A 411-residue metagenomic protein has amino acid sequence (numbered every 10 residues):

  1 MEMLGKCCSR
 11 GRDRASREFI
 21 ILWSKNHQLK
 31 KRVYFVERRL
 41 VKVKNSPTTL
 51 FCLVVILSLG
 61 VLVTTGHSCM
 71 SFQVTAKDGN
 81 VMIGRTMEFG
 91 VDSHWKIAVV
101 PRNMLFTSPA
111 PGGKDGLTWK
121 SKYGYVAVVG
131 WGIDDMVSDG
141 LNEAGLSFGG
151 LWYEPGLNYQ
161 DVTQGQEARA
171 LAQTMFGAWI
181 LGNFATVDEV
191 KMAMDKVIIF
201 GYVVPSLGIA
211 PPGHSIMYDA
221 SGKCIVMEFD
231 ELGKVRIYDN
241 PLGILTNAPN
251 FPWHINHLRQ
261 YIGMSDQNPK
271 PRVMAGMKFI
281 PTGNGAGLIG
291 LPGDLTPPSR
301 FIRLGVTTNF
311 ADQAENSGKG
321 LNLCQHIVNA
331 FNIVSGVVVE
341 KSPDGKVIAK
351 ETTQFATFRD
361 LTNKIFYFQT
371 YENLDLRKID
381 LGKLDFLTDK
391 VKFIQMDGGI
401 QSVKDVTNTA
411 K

Functional and structural regions predicted by a protein language model:
M1-R39: C-terminal outer-membrane/trafficking sorting elements
E37-C52: Bacterial N-terminal signal peptides that target proteins for export
C52-L62: Bacterial N-terminal signal peptides
H67-V81, G90, K96, V203 (+3 more regions): C-terminus-biased signal that marks the final domain/tail of proteins
S68-E167, G201: A contiguous strand-loop segment
V99, N103-G113, N158-I199, K392-M396: Compact, glycine/acidic-enriched structural inserts
N142-A144, L181-E189, A314-L321, L361-N363: A short, structured loop/turn motif at beta-sheet edges
V187, K191-F229: Aromatic- and glycine-enriched pocket-lining scaffold segments that form the walls of small-molecule binding clefts
